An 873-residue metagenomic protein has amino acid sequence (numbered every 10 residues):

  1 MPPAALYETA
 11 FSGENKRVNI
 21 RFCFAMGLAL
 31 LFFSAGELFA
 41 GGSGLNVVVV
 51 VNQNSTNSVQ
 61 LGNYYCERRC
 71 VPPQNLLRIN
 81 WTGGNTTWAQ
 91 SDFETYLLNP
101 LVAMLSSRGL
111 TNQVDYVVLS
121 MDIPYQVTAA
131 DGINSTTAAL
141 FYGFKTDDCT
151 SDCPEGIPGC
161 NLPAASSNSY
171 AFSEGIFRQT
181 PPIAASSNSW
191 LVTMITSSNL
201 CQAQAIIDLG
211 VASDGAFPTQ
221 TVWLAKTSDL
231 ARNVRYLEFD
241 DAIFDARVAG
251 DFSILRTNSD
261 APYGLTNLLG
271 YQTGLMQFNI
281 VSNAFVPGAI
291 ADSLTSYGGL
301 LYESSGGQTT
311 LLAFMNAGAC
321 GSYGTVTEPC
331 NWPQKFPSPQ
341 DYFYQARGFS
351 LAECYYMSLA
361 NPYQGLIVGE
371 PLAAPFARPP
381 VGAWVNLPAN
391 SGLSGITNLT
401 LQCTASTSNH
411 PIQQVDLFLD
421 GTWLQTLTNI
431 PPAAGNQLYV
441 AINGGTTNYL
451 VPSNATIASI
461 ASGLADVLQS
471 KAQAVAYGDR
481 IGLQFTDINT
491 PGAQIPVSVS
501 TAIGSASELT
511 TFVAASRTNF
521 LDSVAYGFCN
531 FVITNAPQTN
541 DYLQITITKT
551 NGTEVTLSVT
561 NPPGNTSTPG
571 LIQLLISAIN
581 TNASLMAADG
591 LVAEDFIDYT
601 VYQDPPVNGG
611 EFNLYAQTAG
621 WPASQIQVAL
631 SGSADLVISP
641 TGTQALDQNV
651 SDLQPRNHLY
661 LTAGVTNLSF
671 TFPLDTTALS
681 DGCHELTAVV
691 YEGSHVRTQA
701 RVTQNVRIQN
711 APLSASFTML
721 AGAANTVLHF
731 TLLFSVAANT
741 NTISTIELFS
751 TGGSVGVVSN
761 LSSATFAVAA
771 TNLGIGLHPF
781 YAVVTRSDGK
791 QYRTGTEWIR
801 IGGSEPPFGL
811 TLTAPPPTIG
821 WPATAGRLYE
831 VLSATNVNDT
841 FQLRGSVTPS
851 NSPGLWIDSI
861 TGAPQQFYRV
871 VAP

Functional and structural regions predicted by a protein language model:
C23-E37: Bacterial N-terminal signal peptides
G41-Q413, Q709: Cysteine-dependent hydrolase recognition
P388-T428, A434, A645-G803: Long, low-complexity serine/threonine/glycine- and acidic-rich segments characteristic of extracellular
S408-I412, Q538, N739-I743, A823-Y829 (+1 more regions): Short proline/glycine-enriched turn/loop motifs at strand-loop junctions of beta-rich domains
N429-A502, F528-L630: Extended, beta-strand-rich, solvent-exposed assembly scaffolds of outer structural proteins
G802-P873: Short, composition-biased motifs enriched in small/polar/acidic residues
